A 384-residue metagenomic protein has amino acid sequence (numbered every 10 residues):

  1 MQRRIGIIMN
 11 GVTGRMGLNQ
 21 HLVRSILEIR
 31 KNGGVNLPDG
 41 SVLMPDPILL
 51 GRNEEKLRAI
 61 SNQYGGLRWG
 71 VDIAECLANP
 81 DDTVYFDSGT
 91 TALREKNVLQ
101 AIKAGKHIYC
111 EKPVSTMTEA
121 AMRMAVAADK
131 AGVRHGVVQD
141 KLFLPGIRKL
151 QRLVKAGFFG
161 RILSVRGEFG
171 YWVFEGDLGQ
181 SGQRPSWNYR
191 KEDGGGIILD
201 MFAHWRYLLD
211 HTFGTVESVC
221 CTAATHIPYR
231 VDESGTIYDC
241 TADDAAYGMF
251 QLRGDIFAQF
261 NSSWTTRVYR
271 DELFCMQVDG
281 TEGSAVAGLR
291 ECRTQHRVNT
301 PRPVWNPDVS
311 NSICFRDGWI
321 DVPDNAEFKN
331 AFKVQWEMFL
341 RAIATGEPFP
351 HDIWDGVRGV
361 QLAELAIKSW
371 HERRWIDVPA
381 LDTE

Functional and structural regions predicted by a protein language model:
M1-Y64: N-terminal Rossmann-like dinucleotide-binding module
R68-P80: Short acidic low-complexity segments
T83-V84, T90, E95-L142, G157: Beta-strand-loop-alpha-helix segment that lines the small-molecule cofactor/substrate pocket of alpha/beta enzymes
S88-G89, W370: Glycine-rich, N-terminal phosphate-binding loop of Rossmann-like dinucleotide-binding domains
K141-C240, R373: Predominantly a Rossmann-like dinucleotide-binding segment in NAD(P)-dependent oxidoreductases
G160-S164, K368-E384: C-terminal capping/lid region of NAD(P)-dependent oxidoreductase domains
D200, L208-V219, A223-V231, T236-S284 (+1 more regions): Glycine-rich, aromatic-lined ligand/substrate-binding cores of catalytic and carbohydrate-binding domains
V231-S234, Y238-D239, Y247, Q251-G254 (+3 more regions): C-terminal glycine/acidic-rich active-site capping loop/insertion
